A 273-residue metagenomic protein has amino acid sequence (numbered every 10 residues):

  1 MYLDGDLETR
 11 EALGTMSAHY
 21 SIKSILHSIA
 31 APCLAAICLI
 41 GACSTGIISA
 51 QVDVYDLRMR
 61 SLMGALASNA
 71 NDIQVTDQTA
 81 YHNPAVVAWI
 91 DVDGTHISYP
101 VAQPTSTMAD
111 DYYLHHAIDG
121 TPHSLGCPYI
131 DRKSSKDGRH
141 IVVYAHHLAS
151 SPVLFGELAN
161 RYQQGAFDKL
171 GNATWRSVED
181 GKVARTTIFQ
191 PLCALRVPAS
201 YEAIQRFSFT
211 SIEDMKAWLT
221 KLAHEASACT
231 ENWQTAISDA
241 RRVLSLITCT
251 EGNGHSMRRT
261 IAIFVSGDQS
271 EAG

Functional and structural regions predicted by a protein language model:
M1-A67: Gram-positive cell-envelope targeting signals
G41-G273: Solvent-exposed, non-transmembrane regions of membrane-associated and secreted proteins
